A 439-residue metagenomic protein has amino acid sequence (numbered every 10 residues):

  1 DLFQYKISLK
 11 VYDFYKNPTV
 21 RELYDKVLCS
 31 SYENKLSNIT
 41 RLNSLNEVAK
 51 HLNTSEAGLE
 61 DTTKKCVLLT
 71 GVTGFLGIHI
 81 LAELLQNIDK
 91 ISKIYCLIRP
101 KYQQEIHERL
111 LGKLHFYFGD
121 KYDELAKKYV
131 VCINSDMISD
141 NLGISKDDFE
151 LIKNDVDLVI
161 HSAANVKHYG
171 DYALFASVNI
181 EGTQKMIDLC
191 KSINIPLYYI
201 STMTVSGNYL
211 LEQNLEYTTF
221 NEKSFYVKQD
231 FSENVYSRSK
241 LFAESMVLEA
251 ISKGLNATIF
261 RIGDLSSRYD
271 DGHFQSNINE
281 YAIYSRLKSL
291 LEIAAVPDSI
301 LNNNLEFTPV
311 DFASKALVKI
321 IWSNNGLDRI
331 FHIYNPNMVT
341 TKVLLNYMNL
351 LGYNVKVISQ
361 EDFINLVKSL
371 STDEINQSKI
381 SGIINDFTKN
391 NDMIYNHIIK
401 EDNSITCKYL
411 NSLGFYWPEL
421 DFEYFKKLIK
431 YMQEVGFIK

Functional and structural regions predicted by a protein language model:
D1-S55: Phosphopantetheine-dependent thiolation modules in NRPS/PKS and related acyl-activating systems
S31-L158, S162-N165: N-terminal Rossmann/SDR dinucleotide-binding element
N38-R41, D89-I98, K400-K439: Amphipathic terminal alpha-helices
K153-N154, L158-S162, Y169-S177, E181-V235 (+1 more regions): Conserved Rossmann-fold NAD(P)-dependent oxidoreductase catalytic core, especially the SDR/UDP-sugar
E244-Q275: Conserved beta-loop-beta element that borders a ligand/cofactor-binding pocket
S267-I283, I320-F331: Glycine/proline-rich active-site loop of Rossmann-fold NAD(P)-dependent oxidoreductases
V296-I300, I364-L413: A hydrophobic C-terminal alpha-helical subdomain
I320-N390, V435: Mid/C-terminal beta-alpha module of Rossmann-like enzyme folds, strongest in SDR-family dehydrogenases/epimerases
